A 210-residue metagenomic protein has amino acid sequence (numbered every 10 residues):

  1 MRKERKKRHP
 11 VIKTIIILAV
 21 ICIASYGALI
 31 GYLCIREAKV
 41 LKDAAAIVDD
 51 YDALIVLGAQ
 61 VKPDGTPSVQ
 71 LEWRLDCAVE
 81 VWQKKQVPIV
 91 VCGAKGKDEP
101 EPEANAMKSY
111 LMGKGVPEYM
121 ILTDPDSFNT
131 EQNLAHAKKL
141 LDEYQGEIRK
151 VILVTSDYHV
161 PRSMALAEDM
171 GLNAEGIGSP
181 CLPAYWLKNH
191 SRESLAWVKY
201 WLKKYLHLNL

Functional and structural regions predicted by a protein language model:
M1-K7, W73, V198: Short, intrinsically disordered low-complexity segments
R2-V48: N-terminal membrane-anchoring alpha-helices
L33-H190: A structural signal for short, hydrophobic/glycine-enriched beta-strand patches
W186-N209: A transmembrane-helix-recognition feature enriched in membrane-embedded lipid enzymes and envelope glyco-/phospholipid
